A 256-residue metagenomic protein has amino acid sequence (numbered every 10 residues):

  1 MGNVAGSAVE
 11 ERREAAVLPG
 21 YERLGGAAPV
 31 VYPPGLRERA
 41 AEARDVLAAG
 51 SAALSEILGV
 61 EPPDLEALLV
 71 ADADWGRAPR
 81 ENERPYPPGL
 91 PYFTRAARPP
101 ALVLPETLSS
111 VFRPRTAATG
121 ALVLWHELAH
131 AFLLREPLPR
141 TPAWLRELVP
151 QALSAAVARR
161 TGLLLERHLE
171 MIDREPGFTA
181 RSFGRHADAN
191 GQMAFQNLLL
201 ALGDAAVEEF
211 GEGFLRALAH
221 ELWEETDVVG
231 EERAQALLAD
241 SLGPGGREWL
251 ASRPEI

Functional and structural regions predicted by a protein language model:
M1-Y21, P254-I256: N-terminal low-structure segments adjacent to metalloprotease catalytic domains across cellular compartments
P19-W125, A131, R135: Juxtacatalytic substrate-recognition/specificity segment
I57-V70, P137-A143, L165-H168, L215-H220: Surface-exposed patches in mature extracellular/periplasmic domains of secreted proteins
T107-F112, E175-A189: Acidic/His metal-coordination segments adjacent to aromatic residues that form catalytic metal sites in metalloenzymes
A129, L133-P137, S154-G162, V207: Hydrophobic/aromatic-lined pockets within catalytic cores
L138-V149, N190-A194: Active-site metal-coordination segments of metallo-dependent hydrolases
A143-S182: Post-HExxH zinc-binding segment in Zn-dependent metallohydrolases
F183-I256: Pan-zinc metallopeptidase signature
